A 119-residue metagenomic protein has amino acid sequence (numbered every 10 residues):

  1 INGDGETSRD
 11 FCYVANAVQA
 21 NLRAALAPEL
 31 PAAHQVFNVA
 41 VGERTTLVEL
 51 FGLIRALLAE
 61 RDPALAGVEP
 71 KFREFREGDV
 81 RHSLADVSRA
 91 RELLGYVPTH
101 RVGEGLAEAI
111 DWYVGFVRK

Functional and structural regions predicted by a protein language model:
I1-K119: C-terminal substrate-binding subdomain of Rossmann-fold SDR/epimerase-dehydratase oxidoreductases
